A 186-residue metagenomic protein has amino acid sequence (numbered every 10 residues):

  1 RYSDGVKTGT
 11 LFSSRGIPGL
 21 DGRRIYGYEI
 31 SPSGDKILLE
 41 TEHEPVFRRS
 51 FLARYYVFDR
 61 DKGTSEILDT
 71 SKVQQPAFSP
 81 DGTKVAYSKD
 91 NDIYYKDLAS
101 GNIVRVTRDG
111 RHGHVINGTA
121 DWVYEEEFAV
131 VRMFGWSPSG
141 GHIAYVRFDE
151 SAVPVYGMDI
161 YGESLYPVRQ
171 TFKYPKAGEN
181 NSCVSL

Functional and structural regions predicted by a protein language model:
R1-L186: Beta-propeller folds
